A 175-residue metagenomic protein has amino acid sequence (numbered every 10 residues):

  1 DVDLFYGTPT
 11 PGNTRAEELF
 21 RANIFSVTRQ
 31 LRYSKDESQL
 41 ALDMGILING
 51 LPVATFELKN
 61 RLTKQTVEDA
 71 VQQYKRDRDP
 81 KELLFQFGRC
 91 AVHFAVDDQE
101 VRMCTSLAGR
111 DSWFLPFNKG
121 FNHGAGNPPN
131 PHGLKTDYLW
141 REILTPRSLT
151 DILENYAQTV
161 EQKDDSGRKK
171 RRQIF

Functional and structural regions predicted by a protein language model:
D1-F175: ATP-dependent helicase/translocase motor core
